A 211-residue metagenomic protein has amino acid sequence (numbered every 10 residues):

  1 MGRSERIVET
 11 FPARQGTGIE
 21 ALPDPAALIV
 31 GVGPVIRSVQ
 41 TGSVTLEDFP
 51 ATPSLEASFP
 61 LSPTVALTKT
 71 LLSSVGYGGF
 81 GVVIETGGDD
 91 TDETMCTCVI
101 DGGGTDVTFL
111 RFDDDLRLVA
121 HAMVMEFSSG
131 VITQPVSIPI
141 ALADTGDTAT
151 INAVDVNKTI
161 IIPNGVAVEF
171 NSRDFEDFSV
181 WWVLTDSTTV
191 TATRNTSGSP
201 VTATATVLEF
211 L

Functional and structural regions predicted by a protein language model:
M1-V39: Enriched but not universal
V32-H121, M125-L211: Extracellular attachment/recognition segments
